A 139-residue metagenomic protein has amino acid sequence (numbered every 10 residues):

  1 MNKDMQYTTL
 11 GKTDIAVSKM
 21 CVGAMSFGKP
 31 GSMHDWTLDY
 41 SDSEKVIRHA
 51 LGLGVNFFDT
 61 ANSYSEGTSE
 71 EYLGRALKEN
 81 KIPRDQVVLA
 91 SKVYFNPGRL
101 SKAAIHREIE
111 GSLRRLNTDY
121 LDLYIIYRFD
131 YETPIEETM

Functional and structural regions predicted by a protein language model:
M1-V87: N-terminal binding-site loop/beta-alpha segment at the start of enzyme catalytic domains that lines or forms
M25-F27, A61-S63, K92-N96, I126-F129: Active-site beta-loop-alpha junctions enriched in small/polar residues
D59, E70, K92, D119-D122: Acidic active-site catalytic centers that drive phospho-/nucleotidyl reactions and related ester hydrolyses
Y72-A76, V88, K92, A104-G111: Generic beta-strand or strand-like secondary-structure segments
N80-S101, Y127: Structural motif corresponding to the early beta-alpha repeats
N96-M139: Glycine/proline-rich, positively charged, aromatic-decorated active-site loop/lid region on the catalytic face
